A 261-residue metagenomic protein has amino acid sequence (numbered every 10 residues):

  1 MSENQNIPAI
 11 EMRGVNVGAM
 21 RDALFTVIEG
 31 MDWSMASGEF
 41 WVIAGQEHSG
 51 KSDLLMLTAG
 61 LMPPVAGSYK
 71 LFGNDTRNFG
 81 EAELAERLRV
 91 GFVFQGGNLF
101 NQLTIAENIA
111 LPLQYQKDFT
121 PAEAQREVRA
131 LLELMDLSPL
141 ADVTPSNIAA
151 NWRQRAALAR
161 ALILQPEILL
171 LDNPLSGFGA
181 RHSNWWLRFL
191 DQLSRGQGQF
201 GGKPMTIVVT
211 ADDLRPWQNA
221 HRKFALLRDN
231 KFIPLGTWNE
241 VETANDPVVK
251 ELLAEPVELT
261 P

Functional and structural regions predicted by a protein language model:
A59: Helix-to-loop junction immediately C-terminal to a conserved catalytic motif
T76-G91, Y115, P121, A244: ABC ATPase NBD coupling module
Q102-L111: Short coil-to-helix segment of the ABC ATPase nucleotide-binding domain corresponding to the Q-loop/switch region
A122-L140: Conserved ABC ATPase "signature" region
T144-I148, W152: Conserved ABC ATPase signature
Q165: Conserved catalytic motifs of ABC-family nucleotide-binding domains
K231-A254: Conserved beta-strand-loop-alpha-helix hinge in the C-terminal portion of ABC ATPase nucleotide-binding domains
